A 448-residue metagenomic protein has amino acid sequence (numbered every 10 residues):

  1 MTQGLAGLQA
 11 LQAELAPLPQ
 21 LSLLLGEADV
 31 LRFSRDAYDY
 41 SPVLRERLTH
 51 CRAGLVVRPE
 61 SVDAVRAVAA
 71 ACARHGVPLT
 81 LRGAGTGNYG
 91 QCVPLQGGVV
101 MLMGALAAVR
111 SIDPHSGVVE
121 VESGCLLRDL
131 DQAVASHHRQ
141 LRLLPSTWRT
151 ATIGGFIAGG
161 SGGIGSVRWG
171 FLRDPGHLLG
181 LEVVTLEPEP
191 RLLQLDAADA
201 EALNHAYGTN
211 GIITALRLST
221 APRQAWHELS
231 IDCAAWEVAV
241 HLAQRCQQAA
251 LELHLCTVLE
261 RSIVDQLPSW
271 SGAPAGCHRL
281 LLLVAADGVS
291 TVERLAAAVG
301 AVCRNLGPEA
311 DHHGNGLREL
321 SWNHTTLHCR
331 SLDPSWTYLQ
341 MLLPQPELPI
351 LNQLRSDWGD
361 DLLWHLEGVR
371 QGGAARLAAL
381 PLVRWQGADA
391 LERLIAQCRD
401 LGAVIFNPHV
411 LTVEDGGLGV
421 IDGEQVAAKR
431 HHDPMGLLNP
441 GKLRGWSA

Functional and structural regions predicted by a protein language model:
M1-A70, T86-G117, I263-W270, A310-D333 (+1 more regions): N-terminal flexible segment immediately upstream of the FAD-binding catalytic core in FAD-dependent oxidoreductases
L23-E27, R32, R58-P59, L79-G83 (+12 more regions): General beta-strand structural signal in soluble alpha/beta enzymes
R52, R82-A84, Q91-G98, G104 (+2 more regions): Conserved glycine-rich FAD pyrophosphate-binding loop
E60, I231-A235, L281-D287, Q340-P346 (+1 more regions): Short beta-strand-to-loop capping motifs
A64-A67, D129, W236-L242, G288-R294 (+2 more regions): Short, conserved charged micro-motifs
V109-R110, L127-R128, Q132-E252, C256-T257: FAD-binding subdomain of flavoenzyme oxidoreductases
C233, Q247-L306: A conserved active-site cap/scaffold subdomain adjacent to cofactor or substrate pockets
